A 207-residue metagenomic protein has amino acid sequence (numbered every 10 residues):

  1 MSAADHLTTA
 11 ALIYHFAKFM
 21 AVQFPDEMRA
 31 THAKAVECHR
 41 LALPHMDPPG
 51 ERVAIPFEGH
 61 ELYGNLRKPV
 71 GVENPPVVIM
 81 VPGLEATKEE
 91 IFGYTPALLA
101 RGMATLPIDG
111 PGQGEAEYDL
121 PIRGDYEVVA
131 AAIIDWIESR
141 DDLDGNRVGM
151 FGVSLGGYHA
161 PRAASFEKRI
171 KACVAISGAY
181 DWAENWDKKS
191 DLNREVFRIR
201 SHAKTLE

Functional and structural regions predicted by a protein language model:
M1-P48: N-terminal targeting or regulatory segments adjacent to alpha/beta-hydrolase or S9 domains
R29-P76: N-terminal cap/lid segment of alpha/beta-hydrolase-fold proteins
P69-R101: Short, surface-exposed "cap/lid" segments of acyl-processing enzymes
E90, A97, L120-N146, M150 (+1 more regions): Alpha/beta-hydrolase active-site loop
L98-E115: Conserved alpha/beta-hydrolase
D109, R147-G149, A172-V174: Residue in the alpha/beta-hydrolase core beta-strand immediately N-terminal to the catalytic nucleophile
V153-S154: Conserved alpha/beta-hydrolase "nucleophile elbow" surrounding the catalytic nucleophile
A163-E207: Hydrolase active-site cap/lid region
